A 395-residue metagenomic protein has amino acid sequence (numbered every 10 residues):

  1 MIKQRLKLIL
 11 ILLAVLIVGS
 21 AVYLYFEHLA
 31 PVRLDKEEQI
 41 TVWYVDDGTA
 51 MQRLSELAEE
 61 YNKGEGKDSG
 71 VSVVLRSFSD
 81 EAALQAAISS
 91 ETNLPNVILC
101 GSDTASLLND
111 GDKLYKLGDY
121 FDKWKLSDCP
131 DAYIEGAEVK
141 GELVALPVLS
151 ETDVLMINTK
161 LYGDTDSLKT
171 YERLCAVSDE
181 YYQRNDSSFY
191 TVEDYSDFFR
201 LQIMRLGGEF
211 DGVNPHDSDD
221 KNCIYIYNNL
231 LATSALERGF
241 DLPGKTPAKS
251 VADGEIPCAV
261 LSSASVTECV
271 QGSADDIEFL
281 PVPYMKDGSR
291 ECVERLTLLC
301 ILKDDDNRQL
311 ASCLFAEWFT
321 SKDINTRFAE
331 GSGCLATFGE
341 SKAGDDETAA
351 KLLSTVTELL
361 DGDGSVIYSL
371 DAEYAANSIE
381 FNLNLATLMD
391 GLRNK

Functional and structural regions predicted by a protein language model:
K36-G48, G70-R76, V97: Short, well-ordered beta-strand elements
D47-G70: Short, polar/charged alpha-helical segment
K67-D128, T165, S250, C258: Extracytoplasmic "Venus flytrap"/periplasmic binding protein-like
C100-V154, Q183, E278-P283: Hinge/lid segment of periplasmic solute-binding proteins
V144-V148, D153, E172-Y227, I256: Extracytoplasmic/periplasmic solute-binding protein
G207-G272: Extracytoplasmic ligand-binding clamshell segments of periplasmic binding protein
Q271-L335: Extracytoplasmic/periplasmic substrate-recognition and gating elements
A329, C334-A336, E340-K342, A350-K395: C-terminal capping/gating helix-and-loop segments adjacent to ligand/active sites or protein-protein/ligand interfaces
